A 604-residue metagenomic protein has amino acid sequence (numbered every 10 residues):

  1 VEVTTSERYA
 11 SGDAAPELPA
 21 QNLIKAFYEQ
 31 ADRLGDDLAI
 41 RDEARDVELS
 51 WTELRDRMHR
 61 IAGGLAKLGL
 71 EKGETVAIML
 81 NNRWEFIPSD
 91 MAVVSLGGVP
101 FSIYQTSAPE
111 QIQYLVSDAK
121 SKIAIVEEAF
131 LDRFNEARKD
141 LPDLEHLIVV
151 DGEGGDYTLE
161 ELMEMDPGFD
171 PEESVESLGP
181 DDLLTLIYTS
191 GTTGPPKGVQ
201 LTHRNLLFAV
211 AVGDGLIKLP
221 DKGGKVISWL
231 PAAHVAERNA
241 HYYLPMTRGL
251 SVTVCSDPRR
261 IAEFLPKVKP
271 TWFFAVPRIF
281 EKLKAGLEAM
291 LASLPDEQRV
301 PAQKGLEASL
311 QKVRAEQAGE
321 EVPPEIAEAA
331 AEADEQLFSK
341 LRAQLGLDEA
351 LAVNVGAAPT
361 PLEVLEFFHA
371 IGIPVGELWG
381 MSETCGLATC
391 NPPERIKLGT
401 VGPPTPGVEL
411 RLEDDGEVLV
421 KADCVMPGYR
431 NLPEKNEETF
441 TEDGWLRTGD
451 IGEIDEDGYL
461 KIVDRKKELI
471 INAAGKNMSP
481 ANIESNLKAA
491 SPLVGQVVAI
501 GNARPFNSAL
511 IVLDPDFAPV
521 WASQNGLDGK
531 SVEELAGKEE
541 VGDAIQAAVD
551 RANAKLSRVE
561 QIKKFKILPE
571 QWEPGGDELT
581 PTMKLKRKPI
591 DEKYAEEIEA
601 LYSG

Functional and structural regions predicted by a protein language model:
V3, A26-S50, K566-E573: AMP-dependent adenylate-forming
P19, A39-M91, A108-Q113, E160-E164 (+1 more regions): Conserved AMP-binding/adenylate-forming core of the ANL superfamily
Q21, L68, P404-G407, R411-N472: Conserved ATP-binding/catalytic segment of the ANL
D36, V149, P167-Y188, P195 (+1 more regions): Conserved pre-ATP/AMP-binding loop-to-beta segment of ANL
E48-T52, L184-V210: Conserved AMP-binding A3 loop
R55-R60, P180, V199-L219, S339: Conserved structural elements of the adenylate-forming
K67-L68, S95-M163, E176, A544 (+1 more regions): Structural core segment of the AMP-binding/adenylate-forming
L207-S228, A232-F338, E349: Conserved AMP-binding/adenylation subdomain of ANL enzymes
